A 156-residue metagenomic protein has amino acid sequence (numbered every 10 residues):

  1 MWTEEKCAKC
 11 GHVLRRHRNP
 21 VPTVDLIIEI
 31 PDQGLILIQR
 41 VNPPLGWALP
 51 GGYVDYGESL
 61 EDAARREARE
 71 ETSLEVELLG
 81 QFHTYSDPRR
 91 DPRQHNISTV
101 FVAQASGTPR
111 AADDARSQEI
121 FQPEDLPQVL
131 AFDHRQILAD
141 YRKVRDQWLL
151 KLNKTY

Functional and structural regions predicted by a protein language model:
M1-D25: Acidic, metal-coordinating catalytic segment for phosphate/diphosphate chemistry, firing primarily on the Nudix
P22-V24, Q33, I97-T99, R116: Change "...and in nucleic-acid phosphodiester-cleaving endonucleases..." to "...and in nucleic-acid processing enzymes
I28-E29, L37, A103, I120: Conserved hydrophobic "DFG−1" position in protein kinase catalytic cores
I30-E71: Conserved Nudix-box catalytic region and its N-terminal flanking loop in Nudix hydrolases and closely related
L74-H83: A short coil-to-beta-strand element that immediately follows conserved catalytic motifs
Y85-P109, D140-Y141, R145: Active-site-adjacent beta-strand/loop module that shapes the phosphate/pyrophosphate-binding cleft
V100-V102, R110-K143: NUDIX/MutT-family hydrolases
I137-Y156: Charged phosphate-binding loop/patch that engages nucleotide di/tri-phosphates or the phosphate backbone of nucleic
